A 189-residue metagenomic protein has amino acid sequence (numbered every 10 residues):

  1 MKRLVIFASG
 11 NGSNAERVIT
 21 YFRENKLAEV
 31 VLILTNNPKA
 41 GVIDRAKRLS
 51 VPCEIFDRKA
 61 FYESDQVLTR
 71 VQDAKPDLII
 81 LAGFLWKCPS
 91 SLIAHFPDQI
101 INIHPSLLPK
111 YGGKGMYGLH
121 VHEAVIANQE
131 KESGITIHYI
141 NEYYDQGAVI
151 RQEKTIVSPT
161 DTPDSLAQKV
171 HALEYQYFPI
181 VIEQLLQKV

Functional and structural regions predicted by a protein language model:
M1-V189: One-carbon transfer enzymes
